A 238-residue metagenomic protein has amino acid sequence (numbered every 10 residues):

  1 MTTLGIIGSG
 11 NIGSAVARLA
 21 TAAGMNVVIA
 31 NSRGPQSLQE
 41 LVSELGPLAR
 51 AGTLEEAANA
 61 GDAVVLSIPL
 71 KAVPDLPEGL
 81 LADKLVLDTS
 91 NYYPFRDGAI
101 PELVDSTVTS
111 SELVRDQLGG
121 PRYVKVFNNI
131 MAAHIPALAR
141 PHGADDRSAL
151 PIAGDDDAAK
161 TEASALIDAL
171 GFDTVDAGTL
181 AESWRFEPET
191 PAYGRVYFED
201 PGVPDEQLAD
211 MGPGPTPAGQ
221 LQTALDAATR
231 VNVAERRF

Functional and structural regions predicted by a protein language model:
M1-E44: NAD(P)+-binding Rossmann beta1-loop-alpha1 motif at the extreme N-terminus of oxidoreductases
A15, L19, Q117, L166: Rossmann-fold NAD(P)-dependent oxidoreductase module
G46-G98: Rossmann-like NAD(P)-binding element
A51, R122-F127, V175-A177: General beta-strand structural signal in soluble alpha/beta enzymes
E78-D83, L118, H142-A144: Short, conserved loop/helix-junction motifs that constitute active-site signature segments in enzyme catalytic cores
S90-P141: Rossmann-fold NAD(P)-binding glycine/threonine-rich loop
D145-F238: Active-site-lining helix/loop region of Rossmann-like oxidoreductase modules
